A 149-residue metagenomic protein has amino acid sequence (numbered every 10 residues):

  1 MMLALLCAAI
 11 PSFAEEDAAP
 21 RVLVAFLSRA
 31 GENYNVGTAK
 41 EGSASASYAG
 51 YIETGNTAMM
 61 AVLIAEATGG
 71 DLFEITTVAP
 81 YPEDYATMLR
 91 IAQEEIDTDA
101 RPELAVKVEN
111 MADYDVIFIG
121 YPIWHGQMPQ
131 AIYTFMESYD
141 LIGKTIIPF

Functional and structural regions predicted by a protein language model:
M1-F13: Sec-dependent N-terminal signal peptides of Gram-positive bacterial secreted proteins and lipoproteins
S12-F149: Active-site-proximal alpha-helix that buttresses catalytic centers in soluble enzyme cores
